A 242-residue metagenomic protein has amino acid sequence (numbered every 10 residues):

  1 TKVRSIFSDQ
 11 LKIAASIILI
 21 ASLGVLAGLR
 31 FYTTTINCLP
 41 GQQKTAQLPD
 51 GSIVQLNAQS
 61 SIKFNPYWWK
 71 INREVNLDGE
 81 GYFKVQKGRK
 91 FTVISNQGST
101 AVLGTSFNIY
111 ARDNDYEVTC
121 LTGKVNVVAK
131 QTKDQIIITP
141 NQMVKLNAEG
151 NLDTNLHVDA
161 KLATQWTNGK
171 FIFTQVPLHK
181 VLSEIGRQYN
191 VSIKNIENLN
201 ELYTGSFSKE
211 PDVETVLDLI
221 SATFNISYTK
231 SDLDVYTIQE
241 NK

Functional and structural regions predicted by a protein language model:
K2-K242: A residue-level detector for the "anchor" residue at the start of short, highly conserved motifs
